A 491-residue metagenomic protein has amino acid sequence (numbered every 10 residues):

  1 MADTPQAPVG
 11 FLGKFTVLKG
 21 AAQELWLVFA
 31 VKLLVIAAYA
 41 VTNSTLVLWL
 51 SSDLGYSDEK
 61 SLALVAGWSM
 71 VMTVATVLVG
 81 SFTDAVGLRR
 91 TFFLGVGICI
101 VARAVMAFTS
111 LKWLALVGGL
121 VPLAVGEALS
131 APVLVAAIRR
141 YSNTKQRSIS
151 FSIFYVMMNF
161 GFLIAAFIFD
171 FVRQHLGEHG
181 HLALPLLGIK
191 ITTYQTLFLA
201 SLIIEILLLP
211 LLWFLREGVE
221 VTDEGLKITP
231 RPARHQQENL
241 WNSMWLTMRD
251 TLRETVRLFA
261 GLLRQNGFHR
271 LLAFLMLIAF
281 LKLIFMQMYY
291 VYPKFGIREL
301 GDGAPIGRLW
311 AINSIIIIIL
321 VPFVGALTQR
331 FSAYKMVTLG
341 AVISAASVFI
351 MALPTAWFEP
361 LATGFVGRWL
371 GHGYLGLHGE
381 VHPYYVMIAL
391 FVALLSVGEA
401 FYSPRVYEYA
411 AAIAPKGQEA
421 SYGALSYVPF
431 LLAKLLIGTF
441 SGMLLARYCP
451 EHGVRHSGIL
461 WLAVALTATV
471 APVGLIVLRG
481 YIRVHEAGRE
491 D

Functional and structural regions predicted by a protein language model:
M1-Q23, T144-S148, F169-Y289, P293 (+2 more regions): Intracellular loop-helix junctions on the cytosolic face of multi-pass helical membrane proteins
L33, A102, L114-S130, T363-Y402: Hydrophobic core of transmembrane alpha-helices in multi-pass small-molecule transporters, especially MFS/SLC-type
S44-K60, M288-G307: Short amphipathic helix-loop junctions that connect adjacent transmembrane helices in Major Facilitator Superfamily/SLC
A63-S81, A311-V324, L432: Central cavity-lining transmembrane alpha-helices of secondary-active solute carriers, predominantly the Major
A75-L88, R173, I319-M336, L445: Helix-to-loop junctions at the C-terminal end of transmembrane segments in multipass secondary transporters
G97-L111, I343-V381: C-terminal ends and interior cores of transmembrane alpha-helices in multi-pass membrane transporters/permeases
L129-N143, G296, A400-P415: Intracellular juxtamembrane helix-capping segments at the cytosolic ends of symmetry-related transmembrane helices
S148-E178, I204-E205, W310, L425-S441: Glycine-rich segments within core transmembrane alpha-helices of 12-TM secondary carriers
